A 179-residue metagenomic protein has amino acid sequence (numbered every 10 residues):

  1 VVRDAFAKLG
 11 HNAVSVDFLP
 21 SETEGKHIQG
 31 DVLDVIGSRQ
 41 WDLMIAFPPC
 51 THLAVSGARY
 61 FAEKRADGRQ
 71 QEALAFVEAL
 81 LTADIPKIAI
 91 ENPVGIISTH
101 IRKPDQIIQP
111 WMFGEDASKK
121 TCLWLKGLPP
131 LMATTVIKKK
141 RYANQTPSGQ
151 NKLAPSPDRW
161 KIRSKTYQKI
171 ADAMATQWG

Functional and structural regions predicted by a protein language model:
V1-G179: Conserved active-site and SAM-binding loop architecture of S-adenosyl-L-methionine-dependent nucleic-acid
